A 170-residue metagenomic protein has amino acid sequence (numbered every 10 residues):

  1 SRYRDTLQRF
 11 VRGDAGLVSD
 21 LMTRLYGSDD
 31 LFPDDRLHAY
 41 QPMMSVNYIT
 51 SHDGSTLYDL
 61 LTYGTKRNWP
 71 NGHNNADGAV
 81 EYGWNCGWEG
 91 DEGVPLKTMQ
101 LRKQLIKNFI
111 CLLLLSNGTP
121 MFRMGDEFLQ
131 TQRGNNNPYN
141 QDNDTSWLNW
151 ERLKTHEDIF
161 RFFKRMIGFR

Functional and structural regions predicted by a protein language model:
S1-M124, F128, N137-Q141: Conserved alpha/beta catalytic core and glycan-binding cleft of carbohydrate-active enzymes
M44, D144, F162: Residues that flank catalytic or metal-binding motifs in active/ligand-binding sites
G87, W150-L153: Enriched - but not universal
T131: Short beta-strand/loop motif that positions the catalytic acidic residue of the alpha/beta-hydrolase fold
Y139-W150: Acyl/amide activation-and-transfer machinery of modular secondary-metabolite enzymes
K154-R170: Catalytic cores of secreted or luminal carbohydrate-active enzymes
